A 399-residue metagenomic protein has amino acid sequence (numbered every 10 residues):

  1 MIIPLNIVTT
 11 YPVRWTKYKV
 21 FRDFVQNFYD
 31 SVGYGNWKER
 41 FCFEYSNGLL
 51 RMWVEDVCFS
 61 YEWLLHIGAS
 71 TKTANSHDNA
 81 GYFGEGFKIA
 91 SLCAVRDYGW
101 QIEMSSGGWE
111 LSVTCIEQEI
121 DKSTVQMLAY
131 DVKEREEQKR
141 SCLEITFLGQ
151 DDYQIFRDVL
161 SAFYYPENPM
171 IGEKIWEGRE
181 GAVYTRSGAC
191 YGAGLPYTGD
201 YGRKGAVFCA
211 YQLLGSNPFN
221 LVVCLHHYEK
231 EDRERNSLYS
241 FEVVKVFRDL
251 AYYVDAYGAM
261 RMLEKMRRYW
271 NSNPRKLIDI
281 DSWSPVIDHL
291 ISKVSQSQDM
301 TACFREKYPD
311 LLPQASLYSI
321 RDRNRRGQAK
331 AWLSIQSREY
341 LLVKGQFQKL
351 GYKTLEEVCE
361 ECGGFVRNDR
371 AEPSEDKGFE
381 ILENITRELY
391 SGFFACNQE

Functional and structural regions predicted by a protein language model:
M1-E39, S46, D97-E103, G107-E399: N-terminal assembly/transducer modules of large multi-domain enzymes, emphasizing dimerization/partner-binding
V32-L64: Active-site-proximal helix-loop elements at catalytic-domain edges
R51-T114: Flexible ATP-lid and adjacent glycine-rich G1/G2 motifs of the Bergerat
